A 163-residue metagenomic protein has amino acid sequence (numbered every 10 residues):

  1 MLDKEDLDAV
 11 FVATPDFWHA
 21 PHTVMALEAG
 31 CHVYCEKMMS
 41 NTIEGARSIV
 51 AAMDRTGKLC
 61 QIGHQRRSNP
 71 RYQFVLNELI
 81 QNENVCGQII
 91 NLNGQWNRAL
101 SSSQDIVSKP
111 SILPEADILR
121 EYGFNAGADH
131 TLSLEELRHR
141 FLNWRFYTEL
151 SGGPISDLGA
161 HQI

Functional and structural regions predicted by a protein language model:
M1-E5: Short amphipathic alpha-helix with an adjacent loop that forms part of the alpha/beta core around
L7, D16, R98: Flexible, active-site-proximal loop/turn residues at the rims of small-molecule/cofactor binding pockets and catalytic
A9-F11: N-terminal Rossmann-like NAD(P) cofactor-binding module of classical short-chain dehydrogenase/reductase
P15-D16, A20-S68: Beta-strand-loop-alpha-helix segment that lines the small-molecule cofactor/substrate pocket of alpha/beta enzymes
R55-I62, R66-I163: Predominantly a Rossmann-like dinucleotide-binding segment in NAD(P)-dependent oxidoreductases
